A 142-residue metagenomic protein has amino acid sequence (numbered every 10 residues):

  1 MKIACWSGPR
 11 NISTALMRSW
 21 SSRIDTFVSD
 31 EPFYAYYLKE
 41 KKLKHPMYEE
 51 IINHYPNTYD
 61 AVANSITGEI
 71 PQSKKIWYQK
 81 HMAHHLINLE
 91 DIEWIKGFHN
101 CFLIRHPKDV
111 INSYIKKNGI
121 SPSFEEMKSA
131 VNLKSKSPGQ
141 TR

Functional and structural regions predicted by a protein language model:
M1-C5, Q72-H81, F98-N100: Generic beta-sheet signal
M1-P71: PAPS-dependent sulfotransferase catalytic core
W6-G8, D30, Q79-M82, I104-R105: Short His-Asn-centered micro-motif
R23-T26, K75, G97, Q140: A generic structural signal for alpha->beta connector loops
I51-N57, Q79-H81, P122-F124: Short, flexible loop segments at the rims of nucleotide/cofactor-binding pockets, characterized by
N64-E90: Glycine-rich phosphate-binding loop used to anchor ATP phosphates in small-molecule kinases, encompassing both
M82-R142: PAPS-dependent sulfotransferase catalytic domain
